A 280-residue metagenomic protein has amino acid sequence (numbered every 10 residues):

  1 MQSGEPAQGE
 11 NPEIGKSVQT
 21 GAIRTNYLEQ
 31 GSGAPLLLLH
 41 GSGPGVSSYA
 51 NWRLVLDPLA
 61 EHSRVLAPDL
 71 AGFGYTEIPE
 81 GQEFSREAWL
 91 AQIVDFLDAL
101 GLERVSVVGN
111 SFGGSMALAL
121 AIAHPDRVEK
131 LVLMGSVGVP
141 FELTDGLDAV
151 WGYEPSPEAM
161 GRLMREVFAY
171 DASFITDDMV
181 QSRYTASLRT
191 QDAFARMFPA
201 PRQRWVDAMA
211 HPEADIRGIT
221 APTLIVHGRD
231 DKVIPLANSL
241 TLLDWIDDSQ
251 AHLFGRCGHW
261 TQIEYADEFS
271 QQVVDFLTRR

Functional and structural regions predicted by a protein language model:
I23, L28-Y75: Conserved HGGG/HGGXW glycine-rich cap/lid loop of the alpha/beta-hydrolase fold
A67-V108, I263, Q271: Active-site loop/oxyanion-hole signature of alpha/beta-hydrolase fold enzymes
G109, G113, A117: Gly/Ala-rich beta-loop-alpha elbow adjacent to hydrolase catalytic centers
L118-I122, E129-R162: Flexible "cap/lid" loop of the alpha/beta hydrolase fold
P155-G218: Conserved alpha/beta-hydrolase catalytic His-Asp/Glu region
I219, I225-H227: Short beta-strand/loop motif that positions the catalytic acidic residue of the alpha/beta-hydrolase fold
D230-I234: Acidic catalytic loop of the alpha/beta-hydrolase fold
S249-R280: Catalytic active-site module of serine/aspartate enzymes centered on a nucleophile-bearing elbow/loop
